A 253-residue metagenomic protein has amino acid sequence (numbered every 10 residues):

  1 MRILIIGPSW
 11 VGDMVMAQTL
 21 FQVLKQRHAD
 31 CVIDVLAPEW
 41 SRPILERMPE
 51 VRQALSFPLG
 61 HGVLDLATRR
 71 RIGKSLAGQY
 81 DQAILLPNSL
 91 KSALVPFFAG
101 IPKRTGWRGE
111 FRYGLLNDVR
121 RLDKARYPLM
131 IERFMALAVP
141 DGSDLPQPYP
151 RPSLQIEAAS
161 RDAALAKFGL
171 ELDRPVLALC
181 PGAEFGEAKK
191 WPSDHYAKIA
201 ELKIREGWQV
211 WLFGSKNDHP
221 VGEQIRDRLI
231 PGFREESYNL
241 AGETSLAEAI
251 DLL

Functional and structural regions predicted by a protein language model:
M1-L253: Catalytic machinery of carbohydrate-active enzymes, primarily nucleotide-sugar-dependent glycosyltransferases
